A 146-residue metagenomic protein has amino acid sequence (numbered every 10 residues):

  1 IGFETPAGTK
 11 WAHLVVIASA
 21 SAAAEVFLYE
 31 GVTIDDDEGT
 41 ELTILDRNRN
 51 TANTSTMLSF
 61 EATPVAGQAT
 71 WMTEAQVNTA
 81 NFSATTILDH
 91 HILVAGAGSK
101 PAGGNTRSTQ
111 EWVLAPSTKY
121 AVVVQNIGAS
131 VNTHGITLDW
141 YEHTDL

Functional and structural regions predicted by a protein language model:
I1-L146: Beta-strand-centric surfaces of beta-sandwich/beta-rich domains
